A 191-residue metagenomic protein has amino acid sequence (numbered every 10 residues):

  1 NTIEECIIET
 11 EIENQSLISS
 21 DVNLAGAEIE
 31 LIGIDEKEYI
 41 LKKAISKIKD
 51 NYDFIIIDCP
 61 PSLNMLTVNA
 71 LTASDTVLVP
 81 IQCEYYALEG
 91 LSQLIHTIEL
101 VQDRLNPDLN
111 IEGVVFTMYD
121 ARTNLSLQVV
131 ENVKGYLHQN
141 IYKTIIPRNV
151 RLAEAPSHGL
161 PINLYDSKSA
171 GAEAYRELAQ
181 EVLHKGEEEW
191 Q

Functional and structural regions predicted by a protein language model:
N1-Q191: P-loop NTP-binding core
